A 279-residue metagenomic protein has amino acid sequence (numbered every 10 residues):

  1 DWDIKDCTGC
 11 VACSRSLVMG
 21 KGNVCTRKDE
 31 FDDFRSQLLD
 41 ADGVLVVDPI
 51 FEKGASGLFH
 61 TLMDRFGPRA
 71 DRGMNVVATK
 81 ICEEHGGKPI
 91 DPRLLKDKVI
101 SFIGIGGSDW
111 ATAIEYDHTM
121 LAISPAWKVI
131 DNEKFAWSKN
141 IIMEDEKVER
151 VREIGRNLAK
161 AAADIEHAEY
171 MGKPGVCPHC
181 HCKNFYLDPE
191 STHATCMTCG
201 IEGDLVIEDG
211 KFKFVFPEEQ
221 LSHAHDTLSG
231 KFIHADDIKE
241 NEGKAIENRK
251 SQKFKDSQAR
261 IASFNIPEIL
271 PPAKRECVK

Functional and structural regions predicted by a protein language model:
D1-D71, E149, A159, A163-K279: N-terminal beta1-alpha1-beta2 submodule of the flavodoxin-like/Rossmannoid cofactor-binding fold
M19-E166: Long, charged N-terminal interaction/targeting segments
